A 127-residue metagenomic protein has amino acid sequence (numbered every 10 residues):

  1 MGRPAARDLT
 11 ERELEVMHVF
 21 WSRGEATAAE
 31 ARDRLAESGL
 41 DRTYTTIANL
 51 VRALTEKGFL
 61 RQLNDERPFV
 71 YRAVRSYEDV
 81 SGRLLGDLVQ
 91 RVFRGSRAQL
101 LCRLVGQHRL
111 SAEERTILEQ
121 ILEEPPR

Functional and structural regions predicted by a protein language model:
L9, V19-T27: Short capping segments at the starts of secondary-structure elements
T10, D65-R83: Short, cationic-aromatic polyanion-contact patches
L14-H18: Pre-recognition alpha-helix immediately N-terminal to the DNA-recognition helix within helix-turn-helix or winged-helix
A26-L35: Short acidic, hydrophobic short linear motifs in intrinsically disordered regions
A48-R52: Short, hydrophobic-biased segments on the C-terminal half of alpha helices that form "recognition helices"
G58: Glycine-centered, phosphate/nucleic-acid-interacting loop/turn motifs that mediate DNA/RNA or nucleotide
Q62: Short beta-strand "wing" residues that participate in macromolecule-binding interfaces
V80-R127: Amphipathic alpha-helical dimerization/coiled-coil segments that flank or bridge DNA-binding/regulatory modules
